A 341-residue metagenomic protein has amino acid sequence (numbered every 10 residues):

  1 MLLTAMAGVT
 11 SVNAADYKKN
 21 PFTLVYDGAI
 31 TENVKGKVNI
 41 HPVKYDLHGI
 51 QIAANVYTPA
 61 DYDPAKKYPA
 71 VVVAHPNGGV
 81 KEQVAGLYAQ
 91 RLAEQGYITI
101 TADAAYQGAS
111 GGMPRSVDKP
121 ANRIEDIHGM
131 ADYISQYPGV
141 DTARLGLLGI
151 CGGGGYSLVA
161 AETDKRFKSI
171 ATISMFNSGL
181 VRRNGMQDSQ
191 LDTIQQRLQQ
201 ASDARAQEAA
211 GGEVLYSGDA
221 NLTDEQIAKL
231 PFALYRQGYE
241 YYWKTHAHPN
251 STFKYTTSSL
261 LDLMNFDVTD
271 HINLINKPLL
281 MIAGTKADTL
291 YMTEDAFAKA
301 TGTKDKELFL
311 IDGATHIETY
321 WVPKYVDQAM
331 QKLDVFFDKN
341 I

Functional and structural regions predicted by a protein language model:
K19-K66: N-terminal cap/lid segment of alpha/beta-hydrolase-fold proteins
A65-P76: Short beta-strand element of the alpha/beta-hydrolase
G78-Q90, A104, T293: The serine-hydrolase catalytic nucleophile loop
R91-G111: Conserved alpha/beta-hydrolase
V117-P138: Alpha/beta-hydrolase active-site loop
L158-Y241: Alpha/beta-hydrolase-fold enzymes
I275, M281-A283: Short beta-strand/loop motif that positions the catalytic acidic residue of the alpha/beta-hydrolase fold
A314-V326: Catalytic histidine-centered segment of alpha/beta-hydrolase-like enzymes
